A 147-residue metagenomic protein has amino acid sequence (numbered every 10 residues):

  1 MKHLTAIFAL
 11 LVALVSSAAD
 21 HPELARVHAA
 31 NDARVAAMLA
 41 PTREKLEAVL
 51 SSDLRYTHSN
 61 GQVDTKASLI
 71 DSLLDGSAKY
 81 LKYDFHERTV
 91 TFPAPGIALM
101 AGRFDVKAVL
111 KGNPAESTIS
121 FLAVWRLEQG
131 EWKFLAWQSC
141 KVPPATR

Functional and structural regions predicted by a protein language model:
M1-L4: Positively charged n-region of N-terminal signal peptides that target proteins for export
A13-S17: N-terminal signal peptide c-region/cleavage motif recognized by signal peptidases
A19-A48, R55-R147: A beta-strand edge to alpha-helix "cap/lid" segment located at domain peripheries
